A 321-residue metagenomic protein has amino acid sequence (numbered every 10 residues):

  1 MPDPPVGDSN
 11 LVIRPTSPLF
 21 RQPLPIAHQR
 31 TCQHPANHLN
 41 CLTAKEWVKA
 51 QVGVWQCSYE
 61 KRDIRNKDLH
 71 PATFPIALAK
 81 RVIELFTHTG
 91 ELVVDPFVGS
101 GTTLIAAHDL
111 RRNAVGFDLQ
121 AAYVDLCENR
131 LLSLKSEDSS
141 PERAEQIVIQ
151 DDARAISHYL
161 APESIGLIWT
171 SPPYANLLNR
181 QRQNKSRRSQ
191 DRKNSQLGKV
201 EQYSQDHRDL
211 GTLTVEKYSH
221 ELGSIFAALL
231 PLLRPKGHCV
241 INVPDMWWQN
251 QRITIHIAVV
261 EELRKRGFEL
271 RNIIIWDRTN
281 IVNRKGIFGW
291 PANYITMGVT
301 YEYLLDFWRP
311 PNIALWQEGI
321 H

Functional and structural regions predicted by a protein language model:
M1-H321: S-adenosyl-L-methionine-dependent nucleic acid methyltransferase catalytic domains
